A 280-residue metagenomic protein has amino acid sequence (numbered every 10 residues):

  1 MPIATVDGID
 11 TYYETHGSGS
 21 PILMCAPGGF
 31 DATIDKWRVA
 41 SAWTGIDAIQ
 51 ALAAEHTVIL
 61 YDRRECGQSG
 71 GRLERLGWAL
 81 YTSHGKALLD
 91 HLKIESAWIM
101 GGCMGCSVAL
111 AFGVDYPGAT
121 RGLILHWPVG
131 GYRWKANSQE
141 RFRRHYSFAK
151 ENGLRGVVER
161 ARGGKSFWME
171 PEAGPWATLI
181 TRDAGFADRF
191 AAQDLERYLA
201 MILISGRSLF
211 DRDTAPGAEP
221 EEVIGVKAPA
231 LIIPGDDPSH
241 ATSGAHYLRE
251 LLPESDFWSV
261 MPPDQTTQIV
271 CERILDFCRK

Functional and structural regions predicted by a protein language model:
V6-G70: Conserved HGGG/HGGXW glycine-rich cap/lid loop of the alpha/beta-hydrolase fold
A79-A97: Conserved acidic catalytic loop of the alpha/beta-hydrolase fold
G101-G105, A109: Gly/Ala-rich beta-loop-alpha elbow adjacent to hydrolase catalytic centers
V114-D115, A119-N152, R160: Flexible "cap/lid" loop of the alpha/beta hydrolase fold
A177-E219: Hydrophobic, aromatic-rich cap/lid helix
V226, I232-P234: Short beta-strand/loop motif that positions the catalytic acidic residue of the alpha/beta-hydrolase fold
S239-G244: Conserved alpha/beta-hydrolase "acid-adjacent" motif
P253-K280: Catalytic active-site module of serine/aspartate enzymes centered on a nucleophile-bearing elbow/loop
